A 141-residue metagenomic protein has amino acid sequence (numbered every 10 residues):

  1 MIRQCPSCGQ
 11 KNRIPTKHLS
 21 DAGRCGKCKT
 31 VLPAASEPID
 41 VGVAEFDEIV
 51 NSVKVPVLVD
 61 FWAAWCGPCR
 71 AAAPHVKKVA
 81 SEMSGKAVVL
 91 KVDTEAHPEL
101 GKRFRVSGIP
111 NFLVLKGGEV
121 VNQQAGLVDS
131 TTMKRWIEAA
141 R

Functional and structural regions predicted by a protein language model:
C5-C8, C25-C28: Short cysteine-rich clusters marking metal-coordination/redox-active sites
N12, L32, A73: Cys/His-rich microdomains that often coordinate metals
I14-G23: Short linker/helix segments within small regulatory modules
K29-E37: Short Cys/His-rich micro-motifs in 6-15 aa windows
I39-V57: A short beta-strand-turn-helix
V41, F61, A72, V76-A80 (+1 more regions): Thiol-based oxidoreductase modules, predominantly thioredoxin-like and allied folds used for disulfide exchange
K54, F61-W65, G108: Short pre-active-site segment immediately N-terminal to redox-active cysteine/selenocysteine motifs in thiol-based
G108, L113-R141: Non-catalytic, surface beta->alpha helical segment in thiol-disulfide oxidoreductase systems
